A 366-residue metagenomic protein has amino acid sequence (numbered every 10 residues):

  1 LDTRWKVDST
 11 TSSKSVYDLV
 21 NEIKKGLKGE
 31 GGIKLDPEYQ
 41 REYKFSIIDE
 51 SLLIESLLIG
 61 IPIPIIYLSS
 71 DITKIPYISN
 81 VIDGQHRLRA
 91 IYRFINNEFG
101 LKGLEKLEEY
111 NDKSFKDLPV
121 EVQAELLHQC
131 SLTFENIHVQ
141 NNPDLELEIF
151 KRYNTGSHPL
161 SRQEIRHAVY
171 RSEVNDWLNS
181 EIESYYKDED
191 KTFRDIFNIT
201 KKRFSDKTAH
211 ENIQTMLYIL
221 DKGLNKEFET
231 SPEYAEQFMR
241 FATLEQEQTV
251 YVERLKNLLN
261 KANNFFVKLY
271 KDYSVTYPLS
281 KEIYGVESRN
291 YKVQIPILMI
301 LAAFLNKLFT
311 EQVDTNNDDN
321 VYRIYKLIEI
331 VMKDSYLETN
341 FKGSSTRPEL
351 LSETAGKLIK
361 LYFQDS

Functional and structural regions predicted by a protein language model:
L1-L27, Y251, K256-L258: N-terminal capping/interface segment
D2-Y17, P37-E236, L337, S345: Basic- and aromatic-enriched surface patches that contact anionic nucleotides/nucleic acids
V7, V16, V20, V81 (+13 more regions): Extended aliphatic helical segments
K34-Q40, S184-R203, K261-S288: Short amphipathic alpha-helical segments and their helix-coil junctions
M216-S366: C-terminal subdomains that position terminal phosphate/3'-OH groups for nucleotidyl transfer/ligation, primarily on
